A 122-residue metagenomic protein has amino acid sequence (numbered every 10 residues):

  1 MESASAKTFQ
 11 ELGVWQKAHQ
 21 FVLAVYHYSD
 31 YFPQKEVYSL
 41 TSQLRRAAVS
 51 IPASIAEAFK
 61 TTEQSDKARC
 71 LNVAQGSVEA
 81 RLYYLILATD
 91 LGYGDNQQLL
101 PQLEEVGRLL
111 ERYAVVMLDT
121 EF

Functional and structural regions predicted by a protein language model:
M1-F122: Amphipathic alpha-helical assembly/interaction segments
